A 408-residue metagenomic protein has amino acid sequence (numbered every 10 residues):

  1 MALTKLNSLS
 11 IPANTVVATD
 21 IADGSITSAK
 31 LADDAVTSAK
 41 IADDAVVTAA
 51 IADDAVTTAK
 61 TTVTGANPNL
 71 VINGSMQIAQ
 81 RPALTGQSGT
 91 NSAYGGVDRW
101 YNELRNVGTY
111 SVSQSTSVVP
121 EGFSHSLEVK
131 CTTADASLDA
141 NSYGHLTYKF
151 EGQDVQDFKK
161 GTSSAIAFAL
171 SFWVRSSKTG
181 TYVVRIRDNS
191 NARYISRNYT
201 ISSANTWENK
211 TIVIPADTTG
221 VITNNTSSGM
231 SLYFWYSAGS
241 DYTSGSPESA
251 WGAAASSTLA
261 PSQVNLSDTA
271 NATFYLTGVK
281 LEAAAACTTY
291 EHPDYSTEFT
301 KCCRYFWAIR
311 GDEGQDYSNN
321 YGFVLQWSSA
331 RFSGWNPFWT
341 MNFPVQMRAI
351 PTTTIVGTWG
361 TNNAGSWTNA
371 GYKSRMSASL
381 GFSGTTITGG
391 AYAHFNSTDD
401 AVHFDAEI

Functional and structural regions predicted by a protein language model:
M1-A66, A284-E291, Y295-F299: Fibrous stalk/shaft segments of extracellular and virion attachment machinery
D54-I408: Extracellular and organelle-lumenal recognition/adhesion modules and their flexible linkers in secreted
